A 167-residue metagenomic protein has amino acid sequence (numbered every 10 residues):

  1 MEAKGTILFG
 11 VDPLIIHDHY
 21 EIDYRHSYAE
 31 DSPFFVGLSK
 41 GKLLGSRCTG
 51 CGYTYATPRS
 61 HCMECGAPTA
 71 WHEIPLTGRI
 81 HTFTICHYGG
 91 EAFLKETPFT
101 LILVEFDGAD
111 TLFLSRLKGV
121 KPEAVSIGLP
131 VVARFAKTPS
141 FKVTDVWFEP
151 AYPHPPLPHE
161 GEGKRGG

Functional and structural regions predicted by a protein language model:
M1-L43, R134, V146-Y152: A broadly conserved sequence feature marking short terminus-proximal activation segments in nucleic acid-centric
K42-G45, R59: Residues immediately within or flanking Cys/His clusters that coordinate Zn2+ in small zinc-binding modules
T49-G52, G66: Cys/His-coordinated zinc-binding microdomains
T54-Y55, T69: Cys/His-rich microdomains that often coordinate metals
G78-I80, L117: Conserved hydrophobic positions within beta-strands
L94-L112: OB-fold (S1/OB) nucleic-acid-binding surfaces
D110, L114-Y152: Well-ordered alpha/beta subsegment
Y152-G167: Intrinsic disorder/low-complexity segments
